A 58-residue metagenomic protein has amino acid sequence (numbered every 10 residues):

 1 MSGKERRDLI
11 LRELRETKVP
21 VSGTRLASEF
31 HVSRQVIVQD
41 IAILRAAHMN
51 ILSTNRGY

Functional and structural regions predicted by a protein language model:
M1-E29: Extreme N-terminal segment that seeds HTH/winged-HTH DNA-binding domains in transcriptional regulators
P20-S53: N-terminal helix-turn-helix
T54-Y58: A short linear beta-strand->loop->alpha-helix hinge motif most characteristic of winged-helix/helix-turn-helix
